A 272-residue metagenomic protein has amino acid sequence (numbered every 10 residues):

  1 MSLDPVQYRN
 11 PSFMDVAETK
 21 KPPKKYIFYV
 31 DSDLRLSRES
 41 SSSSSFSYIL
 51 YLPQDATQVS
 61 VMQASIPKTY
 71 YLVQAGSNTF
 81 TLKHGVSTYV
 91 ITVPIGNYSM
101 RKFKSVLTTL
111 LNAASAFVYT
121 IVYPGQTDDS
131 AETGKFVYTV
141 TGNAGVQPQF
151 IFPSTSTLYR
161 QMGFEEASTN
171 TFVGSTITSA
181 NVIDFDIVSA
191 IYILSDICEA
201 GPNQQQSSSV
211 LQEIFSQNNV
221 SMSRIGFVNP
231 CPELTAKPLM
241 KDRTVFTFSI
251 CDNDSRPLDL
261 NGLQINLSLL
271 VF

Functional and structural regions predicted by a protein language model:
M1-F272: Polar, low-complexity export/assembly segments characteristic of proteins that are secreted or assemble on the cell
